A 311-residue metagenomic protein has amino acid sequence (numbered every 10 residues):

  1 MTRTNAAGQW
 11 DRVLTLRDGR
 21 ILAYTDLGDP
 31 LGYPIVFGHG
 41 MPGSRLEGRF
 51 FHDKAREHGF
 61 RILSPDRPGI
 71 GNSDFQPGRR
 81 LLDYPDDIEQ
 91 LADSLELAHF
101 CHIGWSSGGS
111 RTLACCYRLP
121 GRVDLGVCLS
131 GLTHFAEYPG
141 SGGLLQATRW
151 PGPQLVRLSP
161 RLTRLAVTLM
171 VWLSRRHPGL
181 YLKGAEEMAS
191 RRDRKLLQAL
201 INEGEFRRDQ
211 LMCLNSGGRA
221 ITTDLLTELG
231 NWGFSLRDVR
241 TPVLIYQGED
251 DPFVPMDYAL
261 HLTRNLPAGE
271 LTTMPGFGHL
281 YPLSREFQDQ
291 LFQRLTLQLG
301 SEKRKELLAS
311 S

Functional and structural regions predicted by a protein language model:
P30-G32, H39-S44, E249: Active-site glycine-rich loops that stabilize anionic/oxyanionic intermediates across multiple enzyme folds
M41-D53: The serine-hydrolase catalytic nucleophile loop
A55-D74: Conserved alpha/beta-hydrolase
D83-C101: Conserved acidic catalytic loop of the alpha/beta-hydrolase fold
H99-G143: Conserved hydrolase catalytic core segment
Q146-A147, P151-F234: Alpha/beta-hydrolase
V239, I245-Q247, D251: Short beta-strand/loop motif that positions the catalytic acidic residue of the alpha/beta-hydrolase fold
G269-S311: Catalytic active-site module of serine/aspartate enzymes centered on a nucleophile-bearing elbow/loop
